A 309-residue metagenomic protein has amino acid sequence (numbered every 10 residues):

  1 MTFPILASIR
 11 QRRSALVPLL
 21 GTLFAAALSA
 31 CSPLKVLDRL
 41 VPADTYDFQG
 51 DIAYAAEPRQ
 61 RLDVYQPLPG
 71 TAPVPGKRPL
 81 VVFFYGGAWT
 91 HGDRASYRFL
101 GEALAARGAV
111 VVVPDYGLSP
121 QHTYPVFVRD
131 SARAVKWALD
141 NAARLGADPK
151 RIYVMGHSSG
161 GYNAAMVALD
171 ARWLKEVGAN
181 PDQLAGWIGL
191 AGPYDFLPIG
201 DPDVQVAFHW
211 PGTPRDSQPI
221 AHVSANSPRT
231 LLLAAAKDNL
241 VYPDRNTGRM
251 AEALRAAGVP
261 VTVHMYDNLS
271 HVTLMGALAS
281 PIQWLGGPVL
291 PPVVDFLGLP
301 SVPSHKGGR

Functional and structural regions predicted by a protein language model:
L34-V74: N-terminal cap/lid segment of alpha/beta-hydrolase-fold proteins
V41, E57, G192-H222: Mobile cap/lid helix-loop segments that gate and shape the active-site cleft of serine hydrolases
A95-V113: Short amphipathic alpha-helix adjacent to the substrate-entry channel of hydrolases
H122-A143: Alpha/beta-hydrolase active-site loop
K136-P202, P214-R215: Primarily recognizes the serine-hydrolase "nucleophile elbow" in alpha/beta-hydrolase and SGNH/GDSL folds
L232-A235: Short beta-strand/loop motif that positions the catalytic acidic residue of the alpha/beta-hydrolase fold
N239-R249: Conserved alpha/beta-hydrolase "acid-adjacent" motif
R255-R309: C-terminal catalytic histidine-bearing segment of alpha/beta-hydrolase fold enzymes
